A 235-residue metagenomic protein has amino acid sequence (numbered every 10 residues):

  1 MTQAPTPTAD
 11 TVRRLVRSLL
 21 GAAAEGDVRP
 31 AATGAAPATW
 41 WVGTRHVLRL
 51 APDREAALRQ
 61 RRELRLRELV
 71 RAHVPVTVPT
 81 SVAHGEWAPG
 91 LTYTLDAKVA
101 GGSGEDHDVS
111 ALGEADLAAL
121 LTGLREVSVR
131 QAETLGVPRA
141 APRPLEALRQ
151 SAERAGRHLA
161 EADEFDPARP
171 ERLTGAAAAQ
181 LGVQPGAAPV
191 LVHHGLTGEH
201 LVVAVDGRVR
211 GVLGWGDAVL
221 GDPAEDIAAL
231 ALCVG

Functional and structural regions predicted by a protein language model:
M1-L15, G26-R29, G34-A35: N-terminal signal-anchor/first transmembrane helix of integral membrane proteins
P5, A35-A36, E55, G104 (+4 more regions): Helix-rich C-terminal or lid/interface subdomains of diverse kinases
P7-A24, E86-W87, A100, S110-E114 (+4 more regions): An alpha-helical support segment within catalytic cores of ATP-dependent transferases
L19, T39-G43, V70, G104 (+5 more regions): Alpha-helix C-terminal capping segments
V28-A147: ATP-binding pocket architecture of kinase catalytic cores
A35, G43, A187, T197-G198: A conserved catalytic-core signature of glycosyltransferases
A57, P189-V192, T197-G198, V203-G235: Active-site Asp-x-Gly
V74, A162-D163, Q184, G216 (+1 more regions): Short coil/turn helix-boundary motifs
